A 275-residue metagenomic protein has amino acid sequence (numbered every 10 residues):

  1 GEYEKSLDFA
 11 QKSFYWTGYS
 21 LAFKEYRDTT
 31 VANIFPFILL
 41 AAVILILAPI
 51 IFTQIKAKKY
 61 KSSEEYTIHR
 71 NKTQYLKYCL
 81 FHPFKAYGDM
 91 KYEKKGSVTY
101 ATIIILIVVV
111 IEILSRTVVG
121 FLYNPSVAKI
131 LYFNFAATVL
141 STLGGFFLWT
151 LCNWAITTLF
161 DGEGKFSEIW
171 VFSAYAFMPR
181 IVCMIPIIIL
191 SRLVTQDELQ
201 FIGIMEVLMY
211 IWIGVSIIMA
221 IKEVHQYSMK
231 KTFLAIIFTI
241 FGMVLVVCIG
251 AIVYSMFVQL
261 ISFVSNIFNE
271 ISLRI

Functional and structural regions predicted by a protein language model:
G1-L21, I44-I46: TPR/TPR-like (Sel1-like) alpha-helical repeat modules
G18-A41: Juxtamembrane/start-of-transmembrane alpha-helix segments at the extracytoplasmic/lumenal side of membrane anchors
N33-L39, F133-G144, I202-Y210, F268: Alpha-helical transmembrane segments of polytopic membrane proteins
L45-K72: Juxtamembrane interface at the cytosolic side of transmembrane helices
Y66-K165: Selected alpha-helical membrane-embedding segments in polytopic membrane proteins
K95-F121, Q200-I217, F268-I275: Hydrophobic alpha-helical transmembrane segments and immediately flanking/interface helices in integral membrane
A136-L140, W149-I252: Hydrophobic alpha-helical transmembrane segments and adjacent short intramembrane/lumenal linkers of inner/organellar
I249-I275: Juxtamembrane boundary at the C-terminal end of a transmembrane helix
